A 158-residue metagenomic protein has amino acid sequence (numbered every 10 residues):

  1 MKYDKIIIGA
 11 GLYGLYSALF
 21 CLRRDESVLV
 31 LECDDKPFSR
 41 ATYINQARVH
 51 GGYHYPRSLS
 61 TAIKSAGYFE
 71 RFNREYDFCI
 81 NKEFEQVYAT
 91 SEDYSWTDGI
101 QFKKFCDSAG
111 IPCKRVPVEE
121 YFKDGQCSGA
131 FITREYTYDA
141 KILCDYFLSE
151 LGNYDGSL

Functional and structural regions predicted by a protein language model:
Y3-L29: N-terminal Rossmann-like FAD-binding beta1-loop-alpha1 element of flavoenzymes
L12, D35, D93-Y94: Short, glycine/serine-rich, charged loops/turns that create anion-binding and catalytic segments at active sites
L22-Y43: Glycine-rich FAD pyrophosphate-binding loop
R24, A109, E150, Y154: Conserved dinucleotide-binding and phosphotransfer motif residues
S27, P112, S157: Residue-level detector of anion-binding/catalytic polar loops
Q46-Y121, Q126-C127: Dinucleotide-binding Rossmann-like beta1-alpha1 core, especially the glycine-rich loop that anchors the ADP
F131-L158: Helical element adjacent to the flavin cofactor pocket in flavoenzyme catalytic cores
